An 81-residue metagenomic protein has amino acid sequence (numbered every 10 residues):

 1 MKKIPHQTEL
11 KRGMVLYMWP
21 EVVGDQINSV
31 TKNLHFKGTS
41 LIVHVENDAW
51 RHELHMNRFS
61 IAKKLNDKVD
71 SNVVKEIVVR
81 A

Functional and structural regions predicted by a protein language model:
M1-P20, D25, K32-H35, H52 (+2 more regions): N-terminal presequence-like segments and adjacent domain-start helices
G38-M56: A short interface-forming secondary-structure element
